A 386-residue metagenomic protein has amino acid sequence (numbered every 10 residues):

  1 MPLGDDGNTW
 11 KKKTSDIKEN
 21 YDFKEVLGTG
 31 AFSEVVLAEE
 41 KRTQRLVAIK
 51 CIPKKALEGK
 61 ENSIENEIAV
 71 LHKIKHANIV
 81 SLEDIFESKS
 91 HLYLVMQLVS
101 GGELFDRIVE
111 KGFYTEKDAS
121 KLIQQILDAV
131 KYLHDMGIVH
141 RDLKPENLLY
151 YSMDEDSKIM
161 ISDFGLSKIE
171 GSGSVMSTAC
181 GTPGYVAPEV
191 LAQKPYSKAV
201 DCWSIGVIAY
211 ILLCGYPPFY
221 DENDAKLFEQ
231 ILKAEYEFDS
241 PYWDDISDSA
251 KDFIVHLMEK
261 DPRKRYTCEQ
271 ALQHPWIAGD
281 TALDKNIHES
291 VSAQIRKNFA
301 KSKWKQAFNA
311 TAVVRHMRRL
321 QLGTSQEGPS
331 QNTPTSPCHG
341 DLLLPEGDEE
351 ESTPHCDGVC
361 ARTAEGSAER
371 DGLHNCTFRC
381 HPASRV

Functional and structural regions predicted by a protein language model:
E34: Conserved N-lobe ATP-binding subsite of Hanks-type protein kinase domains, especially the beta3 VAIK lysine
C51-K75: Conserved N-lobe beta3->alphaC-helix segment of eukaryotic protein kinase catalytic domains
D84-I85: A short, aromatic-enriched beta-strand patch in the conserved N-lobe beta-sheet of the protein kinase catalytic domain
S90-E103: Conserved short submotifs of the Hanks-type protein kinase catalytic core that shape the nucleotide-binding pocket
L122-I123: Activation segment signature within eukaryotic-like protein kinase domains
E269-E350: C-terminal regulatory tails of eukaryotic serine/threonine kinases
